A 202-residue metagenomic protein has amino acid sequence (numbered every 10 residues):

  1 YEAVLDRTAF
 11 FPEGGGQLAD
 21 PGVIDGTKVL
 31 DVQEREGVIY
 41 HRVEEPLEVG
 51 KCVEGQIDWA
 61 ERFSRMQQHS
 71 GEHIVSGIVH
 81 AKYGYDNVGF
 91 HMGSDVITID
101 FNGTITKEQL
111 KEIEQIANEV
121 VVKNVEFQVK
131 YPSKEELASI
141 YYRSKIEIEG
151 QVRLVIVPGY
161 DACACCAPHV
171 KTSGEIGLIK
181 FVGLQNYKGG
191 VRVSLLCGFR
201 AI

Functional and structural regions predicted by a protein language model:
Y1-I202: A glycine- and charged-residue-rich anion-binding loop/surface
